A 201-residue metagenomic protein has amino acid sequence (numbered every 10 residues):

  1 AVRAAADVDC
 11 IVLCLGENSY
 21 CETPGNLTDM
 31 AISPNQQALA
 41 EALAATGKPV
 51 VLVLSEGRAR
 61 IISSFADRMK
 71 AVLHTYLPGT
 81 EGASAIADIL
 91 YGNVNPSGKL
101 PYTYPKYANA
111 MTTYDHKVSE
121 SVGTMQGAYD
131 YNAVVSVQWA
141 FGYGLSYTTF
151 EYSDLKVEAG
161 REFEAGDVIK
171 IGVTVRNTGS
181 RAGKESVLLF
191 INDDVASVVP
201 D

Functional and structural regions predicted by a protein language model:
A1-D67: Hydrophobic helix-and-loop "lid/oligomerization" segment in the mid-to-C-terminal part of catalytic domains
C21, S180-K184, V198: Intrinsically disordered, low-complexity acidic/polar segments
S55-K184, F190-N192: Secreted, periplasmic, or luminal enzymes acting at the cell surface/secretory milieu
L189-D201: Short beta-strand and strand-turn-strand segments in soluble, beta-rich domains
